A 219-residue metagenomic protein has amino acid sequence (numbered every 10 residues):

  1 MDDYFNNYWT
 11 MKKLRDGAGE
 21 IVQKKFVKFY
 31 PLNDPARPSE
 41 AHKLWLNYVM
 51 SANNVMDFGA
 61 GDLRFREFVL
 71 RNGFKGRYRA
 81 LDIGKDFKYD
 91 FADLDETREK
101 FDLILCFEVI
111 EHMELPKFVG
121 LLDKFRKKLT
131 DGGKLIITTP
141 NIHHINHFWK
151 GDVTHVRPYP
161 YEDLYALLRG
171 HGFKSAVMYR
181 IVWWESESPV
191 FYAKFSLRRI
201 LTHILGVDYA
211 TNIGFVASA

Functional and structural regions predicted by a protein language model:
M1-E99, L103, P116-D123, K128 (+3 more regions): Conserved N-terminal segment of class I S-adenosyl-L-methionine
L32, H112, K150-D152: Short, contiguous strand/loop micro-motifs
L103-V109: A short beta-strand submotif of the Rossmann-like class I SAM-dependent methyltransferase core that lines
V109-H112, N141: Hydrophobic adenine-recognition pocket in adenosine-nucleotide-binding enzymes
L129-L135: Short glycine-dipeptide loop
I137-V156: Short, glycine-/aromatic-enriched active-site segment of Class I SAM-dependent methyltransferases
V156-G172: Short alpha-helix
